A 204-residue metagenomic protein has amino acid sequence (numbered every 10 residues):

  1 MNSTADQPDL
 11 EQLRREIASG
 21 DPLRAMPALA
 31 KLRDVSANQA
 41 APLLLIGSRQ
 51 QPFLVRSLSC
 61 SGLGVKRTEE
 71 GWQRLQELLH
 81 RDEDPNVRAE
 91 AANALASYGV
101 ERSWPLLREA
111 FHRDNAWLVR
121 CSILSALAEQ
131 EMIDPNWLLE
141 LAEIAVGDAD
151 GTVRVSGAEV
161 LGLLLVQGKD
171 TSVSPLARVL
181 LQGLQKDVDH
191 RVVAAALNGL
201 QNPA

Functional and structural regions predicted by a protein language model:
S3-E16, V35-R49, T68-R81, V100-R113 (+3 more regions): Amphipathic alpha-helical scaffolding segments comprising HEAT/armadillo-like alpha-solenoid repeats
E11, M26-P27, P42, S57-L58 (+5 more regions): Alpha-solenoid HEAT/ARM repeat scaffold
I17-S19, L23, V155-V160: HEAT-repeat alpha-solenoid elements in large eukaryotic scaffold proteins
D21-L23, N38, F53-L54, E69 (+5 more regions): Alpha-helix N-cap/helix-start positions at coil->helix boundaries
L23-K31, F53-V65, E90-N93: Non-membrane alpha-helical segments in proteins
R33, G64, A96, A128 (+2 more regions): Structural signature of alpha-helical solenoid repeat scaffolds
H112-C121, S125-M132: Alpha-helical adaptor scaffolds
Q185, V193-P203: Leucine-rich solenoid repeat scaffolds
